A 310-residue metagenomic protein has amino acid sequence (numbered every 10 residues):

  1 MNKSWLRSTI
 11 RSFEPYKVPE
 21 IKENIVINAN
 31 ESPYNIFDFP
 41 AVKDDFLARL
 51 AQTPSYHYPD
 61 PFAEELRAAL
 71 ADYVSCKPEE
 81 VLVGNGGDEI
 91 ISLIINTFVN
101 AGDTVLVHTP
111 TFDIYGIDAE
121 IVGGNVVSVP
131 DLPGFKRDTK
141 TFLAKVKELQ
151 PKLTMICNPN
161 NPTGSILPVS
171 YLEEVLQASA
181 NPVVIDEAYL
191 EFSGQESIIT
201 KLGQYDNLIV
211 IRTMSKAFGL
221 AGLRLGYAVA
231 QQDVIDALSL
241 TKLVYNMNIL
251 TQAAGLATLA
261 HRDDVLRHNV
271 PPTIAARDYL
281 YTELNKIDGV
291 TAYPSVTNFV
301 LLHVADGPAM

Functional and structural regions predicted by a protein language model:
M1-Y58, Q150: N-terminal "arm"/small-domain region of PLP-dependent enzymes with the aminotransferase-like
N35-F37, L225-Q232, L302-H303: Short beta-strand-to-turn element immediately C-terminal to the catalytic PLP-Schiff-base lysine in fold type I
P59, A71-L93, H108: Short loop-beta-helix segment that forms the pyridoxal 5′-phosphate
K77-V81, G102-T104, E187, D206-N207: Short acidic capping loops at alpha-helix termini that bridge into adjacent secondary structure
T97-I156: PLP-dependent aminotransferase-like
E120, R137-L149, P162-V183, E187-A217: Active-site pre-lysine segment of PLP-dependent enzymes
N207-K286, T291-Y293: PLP-dependent aminotransferase class I/II
N285-T291, F299-M310: Conserved C-terminal alpha-helix-loop-beta "cap" of PLP-dependent enzymes that closes/shapes the active-site mouth
